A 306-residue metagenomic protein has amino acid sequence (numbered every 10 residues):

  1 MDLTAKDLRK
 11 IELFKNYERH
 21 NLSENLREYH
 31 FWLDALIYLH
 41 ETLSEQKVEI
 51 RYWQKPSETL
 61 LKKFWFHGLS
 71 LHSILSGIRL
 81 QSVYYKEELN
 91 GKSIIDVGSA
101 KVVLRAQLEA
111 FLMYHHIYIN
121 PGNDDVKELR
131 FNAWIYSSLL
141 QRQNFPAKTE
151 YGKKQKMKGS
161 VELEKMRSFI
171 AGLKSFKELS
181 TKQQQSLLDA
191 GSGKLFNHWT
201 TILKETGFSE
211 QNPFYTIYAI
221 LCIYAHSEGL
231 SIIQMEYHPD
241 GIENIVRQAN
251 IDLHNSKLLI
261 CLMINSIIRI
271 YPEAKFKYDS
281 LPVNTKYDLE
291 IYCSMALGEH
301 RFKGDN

Functional and structural regions predicted by a protein language model:
M1-N306: A cross-kingdom marker of C-terminal helix-rich interaction/assembly modules
